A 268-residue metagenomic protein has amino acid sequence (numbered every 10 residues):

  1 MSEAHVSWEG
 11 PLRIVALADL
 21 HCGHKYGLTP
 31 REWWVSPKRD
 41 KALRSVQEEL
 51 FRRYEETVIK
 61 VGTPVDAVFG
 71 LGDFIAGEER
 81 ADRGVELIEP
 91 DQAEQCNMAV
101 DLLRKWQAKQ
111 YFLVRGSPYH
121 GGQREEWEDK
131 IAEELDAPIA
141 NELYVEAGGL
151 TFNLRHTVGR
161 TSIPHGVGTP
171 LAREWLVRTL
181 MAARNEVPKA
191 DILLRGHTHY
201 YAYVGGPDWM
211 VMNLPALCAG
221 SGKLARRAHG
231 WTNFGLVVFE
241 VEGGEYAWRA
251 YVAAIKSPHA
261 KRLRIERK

Functional and structural regions predicted by a protein language model:
M1-E94, M98: N-terminal active-site segment of His-dependent metallophosphoesterases
E3-V15, Y144-N153, G206-W209: Beta-strand-turn-beta hairpins that frame and shape the catalytic cleft of phosphate-ester-processing enzymes
I14-A16, V68-G70, L113, N153 (+1 more regions): Residue-level marker for buried hydrophobic side chains located in beta-strands that build the well-ordered beta-sheet
L17-H21, G72-I75, G116-Y119, T157-G159 (+2 more regions): Active-site metal-binding loops of divalent metal-dependent hydrolases
T57-D66, M98-F112, E186-K189, E242-G244: A structural motif corresponding to the C-terminal end of an alpha-helix and its immediate exit/capping segment
G77-P138: Active-site neighborhood of divalent metal-dependent phosphoester bond hydrolases
T151-N153, V158-A253: Conserved beta-sheet core of the metallophosphoesterase superfamily
A250-R262: Short, solvent-exposed aromatic-acidic interface loops
